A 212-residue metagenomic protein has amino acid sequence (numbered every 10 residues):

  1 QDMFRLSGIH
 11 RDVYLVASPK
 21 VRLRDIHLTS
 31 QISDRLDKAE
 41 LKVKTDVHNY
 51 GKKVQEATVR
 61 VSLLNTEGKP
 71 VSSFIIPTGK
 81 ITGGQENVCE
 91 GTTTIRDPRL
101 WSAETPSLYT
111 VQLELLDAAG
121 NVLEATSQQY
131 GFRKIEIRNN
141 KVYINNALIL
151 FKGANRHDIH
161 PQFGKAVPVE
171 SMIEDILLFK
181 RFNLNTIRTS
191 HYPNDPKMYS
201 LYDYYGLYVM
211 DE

Functional and structural regions predicted by a protein language model:
Q1-P196, L201-V209: Secreted/periplasmic carbohydrate-active enzymes, especially glycoside hydrolases
